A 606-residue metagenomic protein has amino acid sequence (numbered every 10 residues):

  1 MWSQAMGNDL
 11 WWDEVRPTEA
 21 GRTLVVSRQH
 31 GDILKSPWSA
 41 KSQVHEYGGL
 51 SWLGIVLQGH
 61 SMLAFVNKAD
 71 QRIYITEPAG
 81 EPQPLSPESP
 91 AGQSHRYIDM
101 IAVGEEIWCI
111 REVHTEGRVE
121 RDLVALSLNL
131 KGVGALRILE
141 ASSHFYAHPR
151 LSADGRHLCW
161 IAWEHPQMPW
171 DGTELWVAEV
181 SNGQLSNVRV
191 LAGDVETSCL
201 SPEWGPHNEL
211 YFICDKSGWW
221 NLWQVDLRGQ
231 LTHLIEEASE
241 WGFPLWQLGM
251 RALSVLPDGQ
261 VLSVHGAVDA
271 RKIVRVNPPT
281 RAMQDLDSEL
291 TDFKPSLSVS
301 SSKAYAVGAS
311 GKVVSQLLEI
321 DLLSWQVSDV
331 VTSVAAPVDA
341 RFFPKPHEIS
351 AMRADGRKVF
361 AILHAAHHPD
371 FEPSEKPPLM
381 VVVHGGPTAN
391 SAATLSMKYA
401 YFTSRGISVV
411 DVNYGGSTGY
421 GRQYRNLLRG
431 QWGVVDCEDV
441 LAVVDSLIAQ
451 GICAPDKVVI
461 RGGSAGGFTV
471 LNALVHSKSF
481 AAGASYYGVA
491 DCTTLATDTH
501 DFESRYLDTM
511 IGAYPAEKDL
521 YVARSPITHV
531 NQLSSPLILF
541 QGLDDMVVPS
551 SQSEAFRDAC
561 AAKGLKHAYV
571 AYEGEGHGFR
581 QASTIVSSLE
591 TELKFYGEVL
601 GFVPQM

Functional and structural regions predicted by a protein language model:
M1-D9, S39-L63, P90-E106, A141-L158 (+8 more regions): Conserved beta-propeller blade repeats
M1-W2, E14, T23, D32 (+10 more regions): Non-catalytic accessory segments flanking enzyme active sites
E14-L24, A40-E46, G59, A64-I73 (+12 more regions): A flexible loop/linker signature enriched in serine peptidases of the S9 family
Q29, E77-G80, L128-G132, V180-G183 (+3 more regions): Short loop/turn segments that connect beta-strands within beta-propeller blades
H30-P37, Q83-E88, A135-E140, S186-A192 (+3 more regions): Beta-propeller fold detector
I161, A178, V188-L191, I213 (+15 more regions): Generic beta-strand/beta-sheet core signal
P166, S333-D456, G463, T497 (+1 more regions): Cap/lid segment of the alpha/beta-hydrolase catalytic domain
Y414-M606: Active-site-proximal cap/loop segments of hydrolase catalytic domains
